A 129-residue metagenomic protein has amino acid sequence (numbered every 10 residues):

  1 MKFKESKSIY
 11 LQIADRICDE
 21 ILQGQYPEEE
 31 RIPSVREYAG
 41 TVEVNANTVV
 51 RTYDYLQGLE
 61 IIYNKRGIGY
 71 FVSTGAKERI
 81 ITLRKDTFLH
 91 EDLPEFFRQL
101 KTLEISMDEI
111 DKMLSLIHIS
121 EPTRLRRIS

Functional and structural regions predicted by a protein language model:
M1-S6: N-terminal intrinsically disordered/low-complexity leader segments
Y10, S34, Y70-K85: Short, cationic-aromatic polyanion-contact patches
Y26, E30, G58-G67, F71-T74: Beta-hairpin "wing" of winged helix-turn-helix
R31-V42, L56: A short alpha-helical element within helix-turn-helix/winged-helix DNA-binding domains across DNA-binding proteins
A76-K101: Conserved segment of winged-helix/HTH DNA-binding domains
I117-T123: Conserved small/polar residues in nucleotide/adenosyl-binding loops
